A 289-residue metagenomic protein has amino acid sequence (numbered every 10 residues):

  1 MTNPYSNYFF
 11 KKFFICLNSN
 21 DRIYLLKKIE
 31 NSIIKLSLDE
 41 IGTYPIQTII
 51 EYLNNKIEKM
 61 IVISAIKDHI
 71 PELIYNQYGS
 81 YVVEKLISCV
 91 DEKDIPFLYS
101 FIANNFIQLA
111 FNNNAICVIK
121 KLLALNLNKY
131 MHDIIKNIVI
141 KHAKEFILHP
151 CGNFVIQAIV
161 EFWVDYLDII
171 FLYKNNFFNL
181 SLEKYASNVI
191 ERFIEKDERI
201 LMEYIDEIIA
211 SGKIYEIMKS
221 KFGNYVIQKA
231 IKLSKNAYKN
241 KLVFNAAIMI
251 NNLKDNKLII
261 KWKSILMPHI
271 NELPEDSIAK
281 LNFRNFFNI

Functional and structural regions predicted by a protein language model:
M1-I289: Eukaryotic gene-expression regulator signature that favors modular helical reader/repeat domains and their
